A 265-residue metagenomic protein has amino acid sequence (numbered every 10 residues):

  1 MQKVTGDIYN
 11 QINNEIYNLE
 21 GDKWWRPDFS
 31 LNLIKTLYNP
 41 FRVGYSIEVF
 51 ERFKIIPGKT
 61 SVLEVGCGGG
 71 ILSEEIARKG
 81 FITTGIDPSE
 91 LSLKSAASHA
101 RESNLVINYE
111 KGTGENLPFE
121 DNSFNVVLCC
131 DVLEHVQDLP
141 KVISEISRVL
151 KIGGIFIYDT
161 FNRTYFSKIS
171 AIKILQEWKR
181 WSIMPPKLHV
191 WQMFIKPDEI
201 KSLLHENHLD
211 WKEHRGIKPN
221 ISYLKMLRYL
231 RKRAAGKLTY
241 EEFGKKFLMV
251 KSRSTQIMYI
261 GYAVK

Functional and structural regions predicted by a protein language model:
M1-D28: N-terminal, positively charged/glycine-rich alpha-helical extensions of SAM-dependent methyltransferases
T36-G58: Conserved alpha-helix/loop element of class I SAM-dependent methyltransferases that forms part of the SAM/SAH-binding
G69-N116: Class I SAM-dependent methyltransferase SAM/SAH-binding core
S103, S202, W211-K265: A C-terminal cap/extension of S-adenosyl-L-methionine-dependent methyltransferases that defines the acceptor-substrate
E115-V126: A short acidic, Gly/Pro-enriched loop at the edge of an enzyme's catalytic core that lines a small-molecule cofactor
P140-I152: A short glycine-rich, Lys/Arg-flanked "PGG" loop and its adjoining helix->strand segment in the class I
I155-R180: Conserved class I S-adenosyl-L-methionine
T160, R180-E199: Acceptor-substrate binding/catalytic loop of class I
